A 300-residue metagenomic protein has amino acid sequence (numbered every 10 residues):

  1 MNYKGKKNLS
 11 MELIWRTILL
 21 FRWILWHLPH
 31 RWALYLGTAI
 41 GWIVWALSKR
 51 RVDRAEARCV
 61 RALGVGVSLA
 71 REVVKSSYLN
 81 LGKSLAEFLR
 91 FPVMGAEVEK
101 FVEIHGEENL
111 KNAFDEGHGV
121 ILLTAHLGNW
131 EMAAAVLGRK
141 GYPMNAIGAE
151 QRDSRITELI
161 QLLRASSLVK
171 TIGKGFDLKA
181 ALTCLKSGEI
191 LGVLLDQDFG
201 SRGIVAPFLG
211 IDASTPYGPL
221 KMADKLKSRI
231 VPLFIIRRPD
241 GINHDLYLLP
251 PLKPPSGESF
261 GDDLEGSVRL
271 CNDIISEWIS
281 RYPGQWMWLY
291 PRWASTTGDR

Functional and structural regions predicted by a protein language model:
N2-T124, L168: Membrane-anchoring hydrophobic helices of lipid-metabolizing enzymes
K6-L9, L47, V65, L69-A70 (+5 more regions): Non-catalytic C-terminal accessory region of glycerolipid acyltransferases and related lyso-lipid remodeling enzymes
L20, W32, A55-R58, A133 (+4 more regions): Hydrophobic alpha-helical segments typical of transmembrane helices and their membrane-interface/capping positions
V52-D53, E150-S154, D212-P216: Active-site metal-coordination segments of metallo-dependent hydrolases
N80, E116-G175, S201-I204, R237 (+1 more regions): Catalytic core of membrane glycerolipid acyltransferases/transacylases, capturing the structured, soluble-facing
E97-V102, A149, S166-I172, L209-G210 (+1 more regions): Short, flexible loop segments at the rims of nucleotide/cofactor-binding pockets, characterized by
L110-K111, A134, I160-Q161, L182 (+1 more regions): Short amphipathic alpha-helical segments and helix-helix/interface helices
